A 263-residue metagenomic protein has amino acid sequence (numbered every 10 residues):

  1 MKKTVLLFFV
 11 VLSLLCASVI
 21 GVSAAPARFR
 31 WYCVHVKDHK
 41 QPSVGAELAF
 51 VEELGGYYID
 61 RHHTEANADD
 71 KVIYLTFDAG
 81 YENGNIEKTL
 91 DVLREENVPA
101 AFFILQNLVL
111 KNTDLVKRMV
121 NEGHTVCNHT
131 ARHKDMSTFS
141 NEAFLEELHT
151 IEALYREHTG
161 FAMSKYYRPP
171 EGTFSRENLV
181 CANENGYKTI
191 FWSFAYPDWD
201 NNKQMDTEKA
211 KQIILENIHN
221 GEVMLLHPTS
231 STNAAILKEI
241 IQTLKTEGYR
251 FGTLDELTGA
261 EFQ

Functional and structural regions predicted by a protein language model:
K2-L12, C16-T76, E82-E95, K111 (+3 more regions): N-terminal pre-catalytic segment of deacetylase/amide-hydrolase enzymes
F9-S13, K37, M136, S175 (+1 more regions): Enrichment for repetitive, rod-forming helical segments
D70-I73, N83-N85, T89-L90, R94-L225 (+1 more regions): Metal-dependent polysaccharide deacetylase catalytic core of the NodB/CE4 family, i.e., the active-site-bearing domain
F174-E177, T232-N233, A260-F262: Short catalytic/ligand-binding loop motif for oxyanion handling, primarily in non-cytosolic enzymes, centered on
N202-M205, A234-E239, Q263: Histidine/acidic-residue-rich catalytic or RNA/ligand-binding cores of hydrolases and nuclease-related proteins
H219-D255: Catalytic grooves of carbohydrate-active enzymes
